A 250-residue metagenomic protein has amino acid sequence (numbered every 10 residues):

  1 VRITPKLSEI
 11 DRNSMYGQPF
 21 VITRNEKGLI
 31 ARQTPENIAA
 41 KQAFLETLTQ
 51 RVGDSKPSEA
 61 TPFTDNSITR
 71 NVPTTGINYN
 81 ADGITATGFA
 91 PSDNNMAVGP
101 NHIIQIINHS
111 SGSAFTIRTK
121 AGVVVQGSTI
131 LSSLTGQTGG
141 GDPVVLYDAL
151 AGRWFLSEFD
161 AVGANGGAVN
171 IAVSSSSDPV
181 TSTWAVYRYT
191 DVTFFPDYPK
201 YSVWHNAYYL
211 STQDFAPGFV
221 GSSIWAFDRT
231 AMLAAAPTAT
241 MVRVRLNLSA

Functional and structural regions predicted by a protein language model:
V1-A250: C-terminal PAP-associated
